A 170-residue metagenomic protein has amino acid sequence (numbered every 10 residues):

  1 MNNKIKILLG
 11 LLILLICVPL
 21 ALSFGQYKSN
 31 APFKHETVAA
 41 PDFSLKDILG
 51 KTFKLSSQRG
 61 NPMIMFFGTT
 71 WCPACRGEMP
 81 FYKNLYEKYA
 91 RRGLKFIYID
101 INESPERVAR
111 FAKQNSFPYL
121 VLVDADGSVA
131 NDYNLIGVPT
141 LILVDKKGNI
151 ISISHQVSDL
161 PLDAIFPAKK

Functional and structural regions predicted by a protein language model:
M1-D42, F166: N-terminal targeting signals for export/organelle localization
D42-M63, S154: A short beta-strand-turn-helix
N61-M63, F67-W71, G137: Short pre-active-site segment immediately N-terminal to redox-active cysteine/selenocysteine motifs in thiol-based
I64-M65, F96, L141: Hydrophobic beta-strand anchors of alpha/beta hydrolase catalytic cores
F67-N84: Conserved redox-active cysteine motifs that mediate thiol-disulfide chemistry, especially di-cysteine Cys-X(1-2)-Cys
E87-D126, V138: Conserved segment of the thioredoxin-like fold in thiol-based oxidoreductases
R110-F117, A125-K169: Thiol/disulfide oxidoreductase modules built on the thioredoxin-like
